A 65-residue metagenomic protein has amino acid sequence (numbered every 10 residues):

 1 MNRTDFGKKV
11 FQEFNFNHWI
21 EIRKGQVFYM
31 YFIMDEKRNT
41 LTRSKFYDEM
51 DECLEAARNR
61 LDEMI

Functional and structural regions predicted by a protein language model:
M1-M30: Short N-terminal "domain-start" leader segments that mark the transition from disordered tails or signal peptides into
F28-K37, T42: Positively charged, aromatic-enriched nucleic acid-contacting surfaces
R38-E52: A short, exposed loop/beta-hairpin motif centered on an aromatic-Gly-Thr core
N59-I65: Short arginine-rich
